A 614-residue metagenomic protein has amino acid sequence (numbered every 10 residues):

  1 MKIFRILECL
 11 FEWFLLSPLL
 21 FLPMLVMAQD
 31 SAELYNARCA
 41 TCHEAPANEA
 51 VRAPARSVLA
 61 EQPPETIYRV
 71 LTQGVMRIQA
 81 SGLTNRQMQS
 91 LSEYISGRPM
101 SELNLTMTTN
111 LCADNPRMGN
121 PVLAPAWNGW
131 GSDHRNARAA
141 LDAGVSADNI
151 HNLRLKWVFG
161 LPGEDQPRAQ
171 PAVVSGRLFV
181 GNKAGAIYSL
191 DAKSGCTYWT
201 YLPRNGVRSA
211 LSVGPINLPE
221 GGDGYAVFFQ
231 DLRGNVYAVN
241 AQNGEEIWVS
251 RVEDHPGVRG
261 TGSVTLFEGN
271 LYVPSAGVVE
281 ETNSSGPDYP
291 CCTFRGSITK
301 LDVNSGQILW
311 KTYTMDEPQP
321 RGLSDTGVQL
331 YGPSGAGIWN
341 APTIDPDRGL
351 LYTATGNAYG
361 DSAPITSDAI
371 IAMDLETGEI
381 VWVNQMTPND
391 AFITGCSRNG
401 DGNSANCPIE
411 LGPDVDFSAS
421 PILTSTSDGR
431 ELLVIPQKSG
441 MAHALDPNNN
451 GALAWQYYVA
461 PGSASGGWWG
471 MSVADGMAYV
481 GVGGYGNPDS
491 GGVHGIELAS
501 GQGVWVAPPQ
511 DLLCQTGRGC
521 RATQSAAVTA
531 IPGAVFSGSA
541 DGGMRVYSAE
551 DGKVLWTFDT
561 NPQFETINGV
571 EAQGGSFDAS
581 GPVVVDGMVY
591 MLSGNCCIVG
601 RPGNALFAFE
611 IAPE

Functional and structural regions predicted by a protein language model:
A28-A45: Sequence/structural segment immediately N-terminal to covalent heme-attachment motifs in c-type and related
T41, R52-P99, L350: Extracytoplasmic electron-transfer domains, predominantly the class I c-type cytochrome c fold
E49-V51, H134-A140, G163-A169, Y188 (+1 more regions): Short, solvent-exposed loop/turn elements at domain surfaces
T109-K156, T314, Q319: Blade/loop signatures of beta-propeller domains
A147-P162, A186-V207, V213-G224, F228-V258 (+7 more regions): Extracytoplasmic/lumenal domain signature
